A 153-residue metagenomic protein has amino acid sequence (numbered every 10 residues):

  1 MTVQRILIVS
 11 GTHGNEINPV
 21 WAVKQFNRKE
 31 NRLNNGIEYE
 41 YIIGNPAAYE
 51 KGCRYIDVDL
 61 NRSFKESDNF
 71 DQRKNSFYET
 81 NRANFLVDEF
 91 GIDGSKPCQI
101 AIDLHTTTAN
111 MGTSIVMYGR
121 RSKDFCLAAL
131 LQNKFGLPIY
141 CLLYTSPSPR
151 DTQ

Functional and structural regions predicted by a protein language model:
T2-S95, T106: N-terminal catalytic or cofactor-binding beta/alpha core of small enzyme domains
L7, S114-M117, Y144: Ordered hydrophobic segments in well-structured contexts
E40-I42, I100-I102, Y140: Hydrophobic/aromatic beta-strand patches that form the interior of the parallel beta-sheet core in alpha/beta enzyme
P97-C98, G136: Residue-level detector of structured alpha->beta connecting loops
C98-G119: Active-site microenvironments of hydrolase-like enzyme catalytic domains
D103-T107, P138-L143: Short, surface-exposed recognition loops or helix-turn segments adjacent to catalytic cores
Y118-L142: Active-site-adjacent substrate-binding region of metalloamidase/peptidase-like peptide-processing proteins
Y144-Q153: Single conserved hydrophobic/aromatic residue that forms the stacking wall/gate of nucleotide- or nucleobase-binding
